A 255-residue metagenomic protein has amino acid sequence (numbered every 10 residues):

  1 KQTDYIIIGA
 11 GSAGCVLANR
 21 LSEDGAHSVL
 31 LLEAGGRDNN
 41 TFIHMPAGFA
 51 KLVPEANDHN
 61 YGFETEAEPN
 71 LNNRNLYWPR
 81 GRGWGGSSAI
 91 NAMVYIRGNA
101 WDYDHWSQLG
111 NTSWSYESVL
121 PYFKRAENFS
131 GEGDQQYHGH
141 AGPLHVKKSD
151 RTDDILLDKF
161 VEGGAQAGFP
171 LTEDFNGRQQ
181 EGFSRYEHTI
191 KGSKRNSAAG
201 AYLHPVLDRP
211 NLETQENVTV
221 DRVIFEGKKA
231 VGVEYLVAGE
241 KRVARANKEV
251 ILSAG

Functional and structural regions predicted by a protein language model:
K1-K124: N-terminal glycine-rich phosphate/pyrophosphate-binding loop and immediately adjacent elements
K1-T3, G239-E249, S253: Core beta-strand elements of the Rossmann-like FAD/NAD(P) dinucleotide-binding domain in flavoenzyme oxidoreductases
G11-S12, A34-R37, T219, N247-E249 (+1 more regions): Glycine-/small-residue-rich beta->alpha transition segments that form the dinucleotide
L21-D24, H204-D208, V243: A short acidic-Thr-Gly-centered motif at the start of a beta-strand
N39, Q108-A230, L236-A238: Conserved redox-cofactor binding core of oxidoreductases
G83, I224, V243-R245: Well-ordered beta-strand positions
G98-N99, Y137-G139, G255: Short, flexible turn/loop "capping" segments at secondary-structure junctions
